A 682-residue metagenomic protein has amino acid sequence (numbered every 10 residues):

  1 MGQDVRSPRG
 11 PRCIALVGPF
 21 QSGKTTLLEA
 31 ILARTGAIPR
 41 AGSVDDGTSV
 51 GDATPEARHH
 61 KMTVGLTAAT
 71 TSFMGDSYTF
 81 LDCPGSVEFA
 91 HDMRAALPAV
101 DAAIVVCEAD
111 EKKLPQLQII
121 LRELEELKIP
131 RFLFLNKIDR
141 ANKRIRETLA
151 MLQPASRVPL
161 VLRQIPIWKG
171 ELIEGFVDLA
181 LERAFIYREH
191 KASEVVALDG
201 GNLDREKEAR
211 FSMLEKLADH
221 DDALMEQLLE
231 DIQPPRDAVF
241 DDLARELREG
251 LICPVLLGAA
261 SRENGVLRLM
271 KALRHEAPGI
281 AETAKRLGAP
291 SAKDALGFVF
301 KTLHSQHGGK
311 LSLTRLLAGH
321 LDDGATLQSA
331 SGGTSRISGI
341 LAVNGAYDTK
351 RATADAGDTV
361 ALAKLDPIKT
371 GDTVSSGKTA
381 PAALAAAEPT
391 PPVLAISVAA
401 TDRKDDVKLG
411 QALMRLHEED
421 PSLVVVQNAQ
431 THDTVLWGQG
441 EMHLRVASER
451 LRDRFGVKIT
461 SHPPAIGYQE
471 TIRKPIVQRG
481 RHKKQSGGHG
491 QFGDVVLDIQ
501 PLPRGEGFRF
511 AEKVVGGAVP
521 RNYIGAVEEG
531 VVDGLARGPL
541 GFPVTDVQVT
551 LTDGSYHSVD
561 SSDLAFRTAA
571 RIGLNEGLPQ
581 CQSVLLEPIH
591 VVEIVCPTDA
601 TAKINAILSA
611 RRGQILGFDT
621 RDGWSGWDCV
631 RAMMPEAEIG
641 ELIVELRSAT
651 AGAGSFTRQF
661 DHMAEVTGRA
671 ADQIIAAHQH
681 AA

Functional and structural regions predicted by a protein language model:
M1-A682: Structural and coupling elements of P-loop NTPases
